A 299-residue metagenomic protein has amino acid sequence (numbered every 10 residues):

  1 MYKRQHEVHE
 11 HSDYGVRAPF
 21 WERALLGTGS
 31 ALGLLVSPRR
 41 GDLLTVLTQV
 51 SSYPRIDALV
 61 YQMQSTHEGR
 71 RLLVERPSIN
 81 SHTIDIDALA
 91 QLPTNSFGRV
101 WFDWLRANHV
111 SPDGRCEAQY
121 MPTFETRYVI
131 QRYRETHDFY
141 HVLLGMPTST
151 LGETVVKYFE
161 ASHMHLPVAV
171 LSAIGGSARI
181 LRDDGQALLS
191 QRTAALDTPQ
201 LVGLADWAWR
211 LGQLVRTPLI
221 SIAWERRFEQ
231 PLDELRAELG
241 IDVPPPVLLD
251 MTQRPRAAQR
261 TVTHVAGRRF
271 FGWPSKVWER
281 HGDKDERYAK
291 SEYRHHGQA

Functional and structural regions predicted by a protein language model:
M1-Y2: Short, small-residue-biased leader/transition segments that mark boundaries at the very start of proteins
H11-R17, G27-G33: N-terminal-proximal low-complexity accessory segments that begin disordered and transition into the first
P38-D233: Core of folded catalytic or high-affinity ligand/protein-binding domains in predominantly eukaryotic proteins
T193-A299: C-terminal structured domains
